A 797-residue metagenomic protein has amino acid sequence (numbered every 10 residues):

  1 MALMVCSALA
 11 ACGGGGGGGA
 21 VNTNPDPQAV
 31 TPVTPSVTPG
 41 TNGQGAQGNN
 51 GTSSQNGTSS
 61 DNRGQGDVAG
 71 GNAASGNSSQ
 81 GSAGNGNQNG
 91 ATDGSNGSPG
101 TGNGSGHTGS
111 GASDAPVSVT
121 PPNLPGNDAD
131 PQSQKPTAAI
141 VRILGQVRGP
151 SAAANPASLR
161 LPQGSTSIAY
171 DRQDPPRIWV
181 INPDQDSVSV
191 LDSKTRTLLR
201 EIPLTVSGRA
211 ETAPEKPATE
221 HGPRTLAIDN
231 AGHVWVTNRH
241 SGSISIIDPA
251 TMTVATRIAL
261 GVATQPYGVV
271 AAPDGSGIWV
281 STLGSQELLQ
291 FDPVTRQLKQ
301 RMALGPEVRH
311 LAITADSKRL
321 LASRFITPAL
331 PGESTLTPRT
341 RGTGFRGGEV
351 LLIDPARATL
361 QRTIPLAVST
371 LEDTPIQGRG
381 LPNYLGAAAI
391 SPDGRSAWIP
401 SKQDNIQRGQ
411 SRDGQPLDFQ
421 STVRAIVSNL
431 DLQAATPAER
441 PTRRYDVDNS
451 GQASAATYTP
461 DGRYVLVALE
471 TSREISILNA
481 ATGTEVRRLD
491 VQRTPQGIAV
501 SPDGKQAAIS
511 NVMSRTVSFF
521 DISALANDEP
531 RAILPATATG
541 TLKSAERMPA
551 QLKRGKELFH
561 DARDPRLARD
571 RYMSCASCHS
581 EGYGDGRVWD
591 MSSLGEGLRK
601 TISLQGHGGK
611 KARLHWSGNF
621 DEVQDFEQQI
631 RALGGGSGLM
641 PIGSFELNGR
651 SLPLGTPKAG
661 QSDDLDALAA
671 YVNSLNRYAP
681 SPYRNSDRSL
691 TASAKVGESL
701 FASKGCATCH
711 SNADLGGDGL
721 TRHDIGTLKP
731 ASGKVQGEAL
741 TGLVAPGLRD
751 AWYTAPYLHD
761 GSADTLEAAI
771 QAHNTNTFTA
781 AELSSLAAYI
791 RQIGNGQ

Functional and structural regions predicted by a protein language model:
A10-A11: C-terminal motif of bacterial Sec signal peptides marking the signal peptidase cleavage site
N22-Q28, S113, P121-Q134, A139 (+6 more regions): Periplasmic c-type cytochrome electron-transfer domains
N155-S187, H221-T225, S401, G451-S454: Beta-strand-rich domains and repeat architectures in extracellular enzymes and scaffolds, especially beta-propellers
S158-L161, P203-L204, E215-A218, I258-V262 (+6 more regions): Surface loop/turn motifs at the tips and blade-to-blade linkers of beta-strand repeat domains
R160-S167, P214-T225, P266, V308 (+3 more regions): Signature of short aromatic-glycine-proline-rich micro-motifs recurring in repeat-based ectodomains
A169-D171, A227, V270, A312 (+3 more regions): Conserved beta-strand position repeated across blades of beta-propeller domains
R172-P175, I228-A231, P273-G275, A315-D316 (+3 more regions): Residue-level detector of Asp-centered blade-edge/turn motifs that repeat once per structural unit in beta-propeller
R177-W179, H233-W235, I278-V280, L320-L321 (+3 more regions): Conserved beta-propeller blade signature
